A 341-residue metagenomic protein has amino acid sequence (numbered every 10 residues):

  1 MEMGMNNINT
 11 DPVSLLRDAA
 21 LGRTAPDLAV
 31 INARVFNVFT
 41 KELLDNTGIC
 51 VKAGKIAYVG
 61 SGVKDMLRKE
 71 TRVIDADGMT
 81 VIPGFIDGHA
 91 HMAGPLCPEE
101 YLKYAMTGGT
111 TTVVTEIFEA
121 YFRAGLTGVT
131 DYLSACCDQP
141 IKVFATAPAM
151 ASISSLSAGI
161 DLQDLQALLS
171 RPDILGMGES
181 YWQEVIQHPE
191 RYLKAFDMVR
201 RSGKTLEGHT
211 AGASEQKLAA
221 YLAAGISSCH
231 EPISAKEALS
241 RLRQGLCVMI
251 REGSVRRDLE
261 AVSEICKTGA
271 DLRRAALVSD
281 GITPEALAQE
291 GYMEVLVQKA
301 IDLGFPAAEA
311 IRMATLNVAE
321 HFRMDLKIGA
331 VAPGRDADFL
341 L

Functional and structural regions predicted by a protein language model:
G4-A20, T24-A25, L102-T205: Divalent-metal coordination cores built from histidine and acidic residues
M5-A29, R34-I82: Histidine-rich, glycine-flanked metal-binding segment
A33, I49, G54, G78 (+8 more regions): Divalent metal-coordination and catalytic microenvironments
S61-G62, H91, I117-A120, P148-A149 (+5 more regions): Short, ordered loop/turn segments at secondary-structure junctions
M79-Y101: Di-metal (Zn2+ and/or Mg2+/Mn2+) metal-binding site signature of metallo-dependent hydrolases with the MBL/beta-CASP
G176-W182, R200, L206-H209, L222 (+1 more regions): Active-site neighborhoods of metal-dependent hydrolases
Y192-F196, T210-Y221, S240: N-terminal active-site wall of soluble small-molecule enzyme domains
R201, I265-L341: His/Asp/Glu-enriched, well-ordered alpha-helical/loop segment that forms or immediately abuts the divalent-metal
